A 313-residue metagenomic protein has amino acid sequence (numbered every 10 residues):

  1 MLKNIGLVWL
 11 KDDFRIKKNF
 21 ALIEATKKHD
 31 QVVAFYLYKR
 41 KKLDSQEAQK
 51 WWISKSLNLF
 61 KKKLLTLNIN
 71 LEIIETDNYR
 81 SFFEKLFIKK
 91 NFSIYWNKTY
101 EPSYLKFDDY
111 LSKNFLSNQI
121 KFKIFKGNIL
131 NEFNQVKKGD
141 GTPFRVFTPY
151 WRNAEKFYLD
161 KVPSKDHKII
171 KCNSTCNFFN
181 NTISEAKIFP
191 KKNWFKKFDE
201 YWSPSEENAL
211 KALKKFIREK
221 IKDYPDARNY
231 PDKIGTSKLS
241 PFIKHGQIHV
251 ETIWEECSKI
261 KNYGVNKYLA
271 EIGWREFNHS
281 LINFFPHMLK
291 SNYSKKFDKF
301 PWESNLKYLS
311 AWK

Functional and structural regions predicted by a protein language model:
M1-V162, G264: Trp/Phe/Arg-rich N-terminal binding region typifying the photolyase-homology
K3, Y38, K42, S93 (+5 more regions): A generic structural signal for ordered alpha-helices
K90-N91, K295-K296, W312: Generic low-polarity alpha-helical segments
P143-K296: Glycine/tryptophan-enriched, flexible segments
H279, K307-K313: C-terminal substrate/ligand-recognition segments
Y293-S294, P301-N305: Small-residue-rich helix-loop
